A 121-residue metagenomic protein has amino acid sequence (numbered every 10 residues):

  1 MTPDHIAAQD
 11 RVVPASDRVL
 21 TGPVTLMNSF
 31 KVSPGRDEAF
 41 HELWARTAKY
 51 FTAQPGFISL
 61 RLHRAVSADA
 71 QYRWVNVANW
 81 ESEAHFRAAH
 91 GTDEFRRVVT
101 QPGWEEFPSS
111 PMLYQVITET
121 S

Functional and structural regions predicted by a protein language model:
M1-V24, R61-Q71, V98-S121: Glycine-rich beta-strand-turn "strand-cap" elements at beta-sheet edges
P23-K31, R61-T92: Short, well-ordered beta-strand segments in beta-rich or mixed alpha/beta enzyme and ligand-binding folds
P34-S59, E94-G103: Short amphipathic alpha-helical segments
R36-E38, A84-F86, E119: Residue-level signal for secondary-structure boundary sites
A39, K49, Q71-R73, L113: Intrinsically disordered, low-complexity N-terminal regions enriched in serine/proline/glycine with scattered basic
